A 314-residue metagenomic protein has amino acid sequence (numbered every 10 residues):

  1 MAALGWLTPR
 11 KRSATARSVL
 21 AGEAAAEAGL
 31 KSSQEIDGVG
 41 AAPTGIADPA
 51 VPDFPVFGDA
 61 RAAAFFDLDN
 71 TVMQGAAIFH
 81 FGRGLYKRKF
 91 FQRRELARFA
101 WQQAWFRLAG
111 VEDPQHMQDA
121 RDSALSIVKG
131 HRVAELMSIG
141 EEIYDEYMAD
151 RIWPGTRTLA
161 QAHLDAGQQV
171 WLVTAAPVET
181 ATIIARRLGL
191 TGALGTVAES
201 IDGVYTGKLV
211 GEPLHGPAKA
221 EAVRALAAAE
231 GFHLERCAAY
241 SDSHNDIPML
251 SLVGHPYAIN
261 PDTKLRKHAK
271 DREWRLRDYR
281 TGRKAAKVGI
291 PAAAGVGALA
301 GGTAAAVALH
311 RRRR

Functional and structural regions predicted by a protein language model:
M1-P55, A60-R61, S138, D145-R314: C-terminal cap/substrate-recognition subdomain and adjoining C-terminal extension of metal-dependent phosphatase-like
P43-G45, P49-A109: Active-site neighborhood of HAD-like aspartate-dependent phosphohydrolases
D59, T71, D119-R121, I290-P291: Hydrophobic alpha-helical segments and their boundary regions
D67, D122-S123, A193, V204: Residue-level signal for pocket-adjacent positions within structured domains
D69, E112, A124-V128, G211 (+1 more regions): A general boundary/transition motif marking the beginning of the first structured unit of a protein
A77-I78, F90-A162: A metal-dependent, Asp-based hydrolase signature
